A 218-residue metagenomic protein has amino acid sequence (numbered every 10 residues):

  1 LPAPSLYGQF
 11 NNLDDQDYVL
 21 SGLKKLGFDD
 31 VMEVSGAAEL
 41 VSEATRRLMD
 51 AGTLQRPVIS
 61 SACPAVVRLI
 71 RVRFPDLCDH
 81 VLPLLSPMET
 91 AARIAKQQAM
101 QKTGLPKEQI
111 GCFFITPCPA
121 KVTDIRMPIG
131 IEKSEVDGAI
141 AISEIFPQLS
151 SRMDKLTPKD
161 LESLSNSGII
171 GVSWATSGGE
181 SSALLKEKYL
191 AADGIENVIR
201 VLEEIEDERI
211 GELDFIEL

Functional and structural regions predicted by a protein language model:
L1-L218: Iron-sulfur-associated redox domains of electron-transfer enzymes in respiratory and anaerobic energy metabolism
